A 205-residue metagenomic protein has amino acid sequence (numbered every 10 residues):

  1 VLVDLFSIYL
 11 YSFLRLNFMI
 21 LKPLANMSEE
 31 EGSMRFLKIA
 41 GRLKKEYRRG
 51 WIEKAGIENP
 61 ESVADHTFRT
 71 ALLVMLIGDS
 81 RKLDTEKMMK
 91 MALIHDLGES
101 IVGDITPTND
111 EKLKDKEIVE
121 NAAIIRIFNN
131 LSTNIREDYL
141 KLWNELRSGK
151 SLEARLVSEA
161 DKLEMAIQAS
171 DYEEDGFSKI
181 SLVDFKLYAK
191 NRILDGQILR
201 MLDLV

Functional and structural regions predicted by a protein language model:
V1-K22: N-terminal amphipathic/basic-hydrophobic helices that include classical n-h-c signal peptides and signal-anchor
M19-V205: Active-site helical microenvironments for divalent-metal-assisted chemistry
